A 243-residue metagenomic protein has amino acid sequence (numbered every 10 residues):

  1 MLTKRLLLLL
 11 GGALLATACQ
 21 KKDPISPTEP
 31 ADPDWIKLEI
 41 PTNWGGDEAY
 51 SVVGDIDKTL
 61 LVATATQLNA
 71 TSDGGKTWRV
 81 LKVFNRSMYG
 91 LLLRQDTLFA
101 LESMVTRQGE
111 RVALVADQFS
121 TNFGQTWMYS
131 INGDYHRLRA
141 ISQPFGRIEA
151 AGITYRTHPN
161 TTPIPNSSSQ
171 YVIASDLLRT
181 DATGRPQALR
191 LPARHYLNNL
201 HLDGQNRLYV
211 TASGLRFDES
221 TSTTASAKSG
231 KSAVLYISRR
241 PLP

Functional and structural regions predicted by a protein language model:
M1-C19: Sec-dependent bacterial lipoprotein signal peptides
L2, C19-P243: Extracellular glycan-interacting surfaces
